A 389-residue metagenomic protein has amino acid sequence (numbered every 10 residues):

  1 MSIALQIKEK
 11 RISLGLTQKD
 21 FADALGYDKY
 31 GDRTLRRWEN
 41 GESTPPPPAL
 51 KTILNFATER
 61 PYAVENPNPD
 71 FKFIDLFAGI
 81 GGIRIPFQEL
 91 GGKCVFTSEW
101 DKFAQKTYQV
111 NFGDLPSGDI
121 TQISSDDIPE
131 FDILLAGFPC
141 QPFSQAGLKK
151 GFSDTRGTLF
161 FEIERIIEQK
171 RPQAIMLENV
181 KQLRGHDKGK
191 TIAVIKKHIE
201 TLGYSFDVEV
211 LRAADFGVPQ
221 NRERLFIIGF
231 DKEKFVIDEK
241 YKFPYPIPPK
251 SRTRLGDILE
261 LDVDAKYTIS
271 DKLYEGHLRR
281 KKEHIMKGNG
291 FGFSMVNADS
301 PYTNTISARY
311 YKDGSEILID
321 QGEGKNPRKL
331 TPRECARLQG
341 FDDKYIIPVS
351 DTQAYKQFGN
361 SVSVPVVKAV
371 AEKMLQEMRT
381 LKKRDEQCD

Functional and structural regions predicted by a protein language model:
M1-L14: A short, Lys/Arg-rich alpha-helix, primarily the initiator
Q6, T17-D20, A49: Residues that mark the N-terminal boundary/hinge immediately upstream of a DNA-recognition element
R11, A22-L25, L54: The alpha-helix within a helix-turn-helix
Q18-F21, Y27, R33, L273-D389: C-terminal target-recognition/interaction regions appended to catalytic cores
G26-T44: Recognition helix of helix-turn-helix/homeodomain-like DNA-binding domains that insert into the DNA major groove
E42-V64: DNA major-groove recognition helix of helix-turn-helix/homeodomain DNA-binding modules
E59-R171, K181-R184, K190: Core alpha/beta nucleotide-donor-binding catalytic domains of modification enzymes
I123-I133, F143-T305, R309-Y311: Class I S-adenosyl-L-methionine
